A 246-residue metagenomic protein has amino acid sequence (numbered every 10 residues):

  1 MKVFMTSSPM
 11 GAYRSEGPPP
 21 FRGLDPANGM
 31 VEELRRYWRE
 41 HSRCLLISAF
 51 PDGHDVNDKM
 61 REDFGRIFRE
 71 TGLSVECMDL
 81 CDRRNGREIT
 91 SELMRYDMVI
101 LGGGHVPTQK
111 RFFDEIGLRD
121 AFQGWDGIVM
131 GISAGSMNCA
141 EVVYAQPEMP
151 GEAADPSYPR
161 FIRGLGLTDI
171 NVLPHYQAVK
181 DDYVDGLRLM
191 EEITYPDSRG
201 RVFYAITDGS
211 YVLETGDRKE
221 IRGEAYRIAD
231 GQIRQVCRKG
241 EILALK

Functional and structural regions predicted by a protein language model:
M1-E40, D58, E62, A145 (+1 more regions): C-terminal and late-domain segments of enzyme folds
G11, G53, V106-P107, S136-N138 (+2 more regions): Glycine-rich nucleotide phosphate-binding loop and flanking beta-alpha elements of Rossmann-like dinucleotide-binding
H41, Y96, W125-D126, T168: Short, well-ordered alpha-helix to beta-strand connector turns
C44, V99, S133, V172 (+1 more regions): A residue-level signal for conserved active-site and pocket-lining positions in enzyme catalytic cores
L45-T108: Portal/gating segments that form or line small-molecule/metal binding sites
E92, E115-G127: Catalytic-core regions built around general acid/base machinery
I100-G102, Q123-V142: Catalytic nucleophile loop
V106-E115, D182: Glycine/threonine-rich flexible loop motifs
